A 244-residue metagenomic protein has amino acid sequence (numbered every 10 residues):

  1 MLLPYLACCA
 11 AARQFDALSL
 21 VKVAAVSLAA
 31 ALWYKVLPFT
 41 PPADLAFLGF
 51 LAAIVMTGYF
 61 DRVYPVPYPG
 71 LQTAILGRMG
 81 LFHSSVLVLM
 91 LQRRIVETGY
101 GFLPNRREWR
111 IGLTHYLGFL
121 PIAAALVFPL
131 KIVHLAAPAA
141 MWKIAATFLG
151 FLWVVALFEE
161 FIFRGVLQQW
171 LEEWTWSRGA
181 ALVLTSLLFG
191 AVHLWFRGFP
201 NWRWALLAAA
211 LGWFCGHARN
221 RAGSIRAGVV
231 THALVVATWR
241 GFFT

Functional and structural regions predicted by a protein language model:
M1-P4, L18-A25, P42-F50, R110-G118 (+5 more regions): Alpha-helical transmembrane segments of integral membrane proteins
M1-Q92: Alpha-helical transmembrane segments in multi-pass membrane proteins
A7, L20-A29, V36, V55 (+12 more regions): Extended aliphatic helical segments
A30-T40, I95-G99, E159-R164, Q168 (+1 more regions): C-terminal ends of transmembrane helices
Y34-L45, G99-R107, E172-T175: Membrane-interface helix-boundary motifs at transmembrane edges
R62-A156: Juxtamembrane helix-loop-helix connectors linking adjacent transmembrane helices in multi-pass membrane enzymes
F119-T244: Transmembrane helix-loop-helix hairpins at the membrane interface of multi-pass integral membrane proteins
